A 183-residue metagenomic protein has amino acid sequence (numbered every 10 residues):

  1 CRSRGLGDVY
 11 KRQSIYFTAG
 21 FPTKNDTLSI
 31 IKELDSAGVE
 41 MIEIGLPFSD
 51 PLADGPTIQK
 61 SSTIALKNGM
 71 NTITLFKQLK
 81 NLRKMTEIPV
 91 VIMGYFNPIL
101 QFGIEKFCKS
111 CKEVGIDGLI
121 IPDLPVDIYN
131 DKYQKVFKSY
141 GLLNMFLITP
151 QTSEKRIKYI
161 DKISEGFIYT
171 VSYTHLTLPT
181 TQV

Functional and structural regions predicted by a protein language model:
C1-Y10, H175-V183: Single conserved hydrophobic/aromatic residue that forms the stacking wall/gate of nucleotide- or nucleobase-binding
R4, D8-M85, Q101: Conserved N-terminal beta1-alpha1 strand-loop-helix module at the mouth
K11-S14, T86-G94, F137-L147: Short beta-strand/loop segments at the ligand-binding rim of alpha/beta enzyme cores
G20-D26, M145-E154: Active-site glycine- and acidic-residue-rich loops that bind and position anionic ligands or nucleotide-like cofactors
D26-D54, L100-D117, P125, E154-Y173: Alpha/beta enzyme core
P51-G55, M70-K77, F102, D123-F137 (+2 more regions): Active-site-adjacent beta->alpha loops and helix N-cap segments on the catalytic face of soluble alpha/beta enzymes
L79-K84, K112, Q134-K138, D161: Surface-exposed amphipathic alpha-helices with a cationic face
D117-I128, L143-Q151: Catalytic beta/alpha-barrel core
